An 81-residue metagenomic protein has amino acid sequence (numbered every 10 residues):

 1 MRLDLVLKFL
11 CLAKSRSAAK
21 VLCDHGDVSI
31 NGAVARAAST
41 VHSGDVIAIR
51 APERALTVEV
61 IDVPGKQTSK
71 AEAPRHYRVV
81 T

Functional and structural regions predicted by a protein language model:
M1-S43: A basic, amphipathic helix-loop patch mediating RNA/tRNA/ribosome contacts
V46: Post-transcriptional modification and biogenesis factors for structured RNAs of the translation apparatus
E53-T81: C-terminal structural segments of small proteins and small subunits
